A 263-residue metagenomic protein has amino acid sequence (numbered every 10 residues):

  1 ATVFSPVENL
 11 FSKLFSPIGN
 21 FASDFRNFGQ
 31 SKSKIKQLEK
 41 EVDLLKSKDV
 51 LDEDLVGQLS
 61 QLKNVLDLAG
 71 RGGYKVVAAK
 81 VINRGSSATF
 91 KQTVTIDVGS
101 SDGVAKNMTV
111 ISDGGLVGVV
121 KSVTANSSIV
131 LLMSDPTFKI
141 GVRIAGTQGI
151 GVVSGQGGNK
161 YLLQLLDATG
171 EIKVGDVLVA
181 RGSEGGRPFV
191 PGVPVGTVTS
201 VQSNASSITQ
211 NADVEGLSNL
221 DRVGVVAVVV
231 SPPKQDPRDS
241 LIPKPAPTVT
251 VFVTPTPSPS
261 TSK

Functional and structural regions predicted by a protein language model:
A1-S101, A105-K263: Extracytoplasmic/periplasmic terminal helices and flexible tails
